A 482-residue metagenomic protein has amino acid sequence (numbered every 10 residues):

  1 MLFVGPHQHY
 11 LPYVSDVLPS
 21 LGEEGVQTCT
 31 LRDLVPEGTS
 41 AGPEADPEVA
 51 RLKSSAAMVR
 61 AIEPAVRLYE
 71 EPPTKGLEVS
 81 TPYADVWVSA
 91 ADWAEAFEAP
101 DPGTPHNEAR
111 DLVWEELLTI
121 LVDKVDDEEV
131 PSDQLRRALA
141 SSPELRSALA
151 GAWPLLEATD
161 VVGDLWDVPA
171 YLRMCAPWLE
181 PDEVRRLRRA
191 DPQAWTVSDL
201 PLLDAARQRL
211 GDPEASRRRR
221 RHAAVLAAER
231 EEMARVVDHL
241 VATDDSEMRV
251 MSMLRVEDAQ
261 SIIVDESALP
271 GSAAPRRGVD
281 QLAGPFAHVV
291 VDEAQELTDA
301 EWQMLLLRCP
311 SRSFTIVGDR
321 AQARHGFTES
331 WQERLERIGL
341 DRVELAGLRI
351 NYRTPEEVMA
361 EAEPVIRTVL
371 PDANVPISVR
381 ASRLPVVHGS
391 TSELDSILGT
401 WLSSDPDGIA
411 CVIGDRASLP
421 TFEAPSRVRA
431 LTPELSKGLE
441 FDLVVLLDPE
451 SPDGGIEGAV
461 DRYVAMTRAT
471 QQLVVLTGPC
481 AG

Functional and structural regions predicted by a protein language model:
M1-Q8: Glycine-rich phosphate-binding loop of nucleotide-binding enzymes
F3, A148, A158-V161, I316 (+1 more regions): A structural signal for short, well-ordered beta-strand segments and their strand-loop junctions that often border
V4, L139, T196, L348 (+1 more regions): Active-site-adjacent beta-strand anchor residues
Q8-A50, A242-H288, E293-G482: Conserved helicase motor core of SF1/SF2 NTP-dependent helicases
Y13, V17, A65, I120 (+6 more regions): Generic, well-ordered alpha-helical scaffold segments in large soluble proteins
P19, E23, E63, R67-E71 (+7 more regions): Non-catalytic alpha-helical coupling and interface elements of nucleotide-dependent molecular machines and regulators
G22-D92, F97, E116-L121, A430-L435 (+1 more regions): Conserved P-loop NTPase-based nucleic-acid remodeling module centered on helicase motor cores
P72, V88-H288, L297-E301: Conserved helicase NTPase catalytic core signature
